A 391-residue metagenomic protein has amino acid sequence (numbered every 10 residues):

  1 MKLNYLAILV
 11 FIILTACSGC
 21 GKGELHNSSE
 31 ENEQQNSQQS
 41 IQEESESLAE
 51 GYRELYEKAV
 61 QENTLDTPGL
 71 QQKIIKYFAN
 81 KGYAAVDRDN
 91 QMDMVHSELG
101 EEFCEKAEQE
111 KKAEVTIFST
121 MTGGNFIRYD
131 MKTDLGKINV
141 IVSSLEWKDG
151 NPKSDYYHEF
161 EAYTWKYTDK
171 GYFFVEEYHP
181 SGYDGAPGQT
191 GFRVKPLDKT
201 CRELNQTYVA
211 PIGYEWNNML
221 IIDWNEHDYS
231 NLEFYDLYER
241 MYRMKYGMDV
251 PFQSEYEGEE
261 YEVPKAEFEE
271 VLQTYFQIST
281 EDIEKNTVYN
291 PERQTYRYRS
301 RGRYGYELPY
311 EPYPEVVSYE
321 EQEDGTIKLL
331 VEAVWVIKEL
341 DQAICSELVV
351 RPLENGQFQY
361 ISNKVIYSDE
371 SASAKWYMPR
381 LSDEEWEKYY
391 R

Functional and structural regions predicted by a protein language model:
M1-A7: Positively charged n-region of N-terminal signal peptides that target proteins for export
I8-I13: Hydrophobic helical h-region of N-terminal Sec-dependent signal peptides in bacterial secretory/periplasmic proteins
T15-G19: C-terminal motif of bacterial Sec signal peptides marking the signal peptidase cleavage site
K22-L25: Polyanionic, low-complexity segments and short acidic motifs
N27-R391: Mature, Sec-exported extracytoplasmic domains of Gram-positive
